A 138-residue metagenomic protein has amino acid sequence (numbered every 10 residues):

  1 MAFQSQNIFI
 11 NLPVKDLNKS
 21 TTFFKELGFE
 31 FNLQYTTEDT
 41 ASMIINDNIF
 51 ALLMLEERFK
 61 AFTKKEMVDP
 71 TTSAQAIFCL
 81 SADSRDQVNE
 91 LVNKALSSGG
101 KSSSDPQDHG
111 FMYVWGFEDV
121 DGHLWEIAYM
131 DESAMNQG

Functional and structural regions predicted by a protein language model:
M1-T21, I77-L80, D131-G138: N-terminal beta-strand motif that seeds the catalytic metal site of vicinal oxygen chelate
F3, S42, V92-G138: Vicinal oxygen chelate
Q6-K15, M43-I44, K65-K94, Y113-E118: Vicinal oxygen chelate
N11-F59: Core segments of cupin and vicinal oxygen chelate
S20, F24, V88, A95: Hydrophobic pocket/interface hotspot
L27, D69-P70, D131-E132: Membrane-topology and secretion signals of cell-surface/extracellular proteins
Y35-T37, I45-D47, A82, H109 (+1 more regions): Short loop/turn positions at the edges of beta-strands in beta-sheet-rich folds
F59-E66, M135-Q137: A short, acidic/glycine-rich surface segment
